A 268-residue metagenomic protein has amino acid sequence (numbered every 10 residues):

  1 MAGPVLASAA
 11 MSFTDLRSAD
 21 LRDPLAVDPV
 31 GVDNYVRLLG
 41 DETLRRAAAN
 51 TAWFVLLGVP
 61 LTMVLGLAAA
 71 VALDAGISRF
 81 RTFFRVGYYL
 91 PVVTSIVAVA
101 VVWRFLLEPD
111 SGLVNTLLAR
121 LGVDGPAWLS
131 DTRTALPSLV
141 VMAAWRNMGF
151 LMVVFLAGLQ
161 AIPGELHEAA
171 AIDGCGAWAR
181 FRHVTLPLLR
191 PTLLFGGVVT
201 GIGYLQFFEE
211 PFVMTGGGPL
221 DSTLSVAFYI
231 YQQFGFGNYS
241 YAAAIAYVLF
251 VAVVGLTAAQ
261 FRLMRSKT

Functional and structural regions predicted by a protein language model:
M1-T268: A structural signal for multi-pass alpha-helical bundles of membrane permease subunits that mediate small-molecule
